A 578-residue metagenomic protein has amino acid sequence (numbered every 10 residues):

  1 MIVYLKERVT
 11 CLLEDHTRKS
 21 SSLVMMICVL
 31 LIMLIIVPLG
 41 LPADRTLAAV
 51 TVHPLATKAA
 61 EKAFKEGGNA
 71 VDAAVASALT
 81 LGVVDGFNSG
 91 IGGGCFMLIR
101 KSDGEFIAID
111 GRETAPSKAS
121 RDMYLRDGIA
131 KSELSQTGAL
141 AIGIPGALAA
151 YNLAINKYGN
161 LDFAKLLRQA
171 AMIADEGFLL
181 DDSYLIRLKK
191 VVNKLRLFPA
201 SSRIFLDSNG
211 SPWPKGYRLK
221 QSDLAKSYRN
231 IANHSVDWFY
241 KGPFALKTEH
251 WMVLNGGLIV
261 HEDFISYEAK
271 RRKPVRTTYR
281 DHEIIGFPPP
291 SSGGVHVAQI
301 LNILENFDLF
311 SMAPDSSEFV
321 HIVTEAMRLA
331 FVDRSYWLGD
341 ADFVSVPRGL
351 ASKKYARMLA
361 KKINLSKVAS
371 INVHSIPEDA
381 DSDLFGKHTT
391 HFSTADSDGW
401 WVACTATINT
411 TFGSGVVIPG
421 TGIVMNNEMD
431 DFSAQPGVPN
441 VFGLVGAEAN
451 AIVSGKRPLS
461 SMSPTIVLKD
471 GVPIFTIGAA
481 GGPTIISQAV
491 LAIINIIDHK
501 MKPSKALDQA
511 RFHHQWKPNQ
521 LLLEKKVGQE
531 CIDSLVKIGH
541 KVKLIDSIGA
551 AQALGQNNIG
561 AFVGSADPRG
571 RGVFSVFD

Functional and structural regions predicted by a protein language model:
M1-L23: Hydrophobic topogenic segments
M25-V37: Bacterial N-terminal signal peptides
L41-K58, K62, A70-K241, A245-P288 (+4 more regions): Noncatalytic scaffold domains of N-terminal-nucleophile
V83-G90, G94-I107, L258-V260, W401-K469 (+2 more regions): Active-site rim segments in enzyme catalytic domains, especially the processed small/beta chain of N-terminal
I259-R280, K353, R357-L384, M425-P464: Active-site Gly/Thr loop motif
F307-I408, G420-T421, P436-G437, V445: Internal maturation/activation junctions in enzymes
K456, V490, D498-D546: Extended C-terminal subregions enriched in glycine
